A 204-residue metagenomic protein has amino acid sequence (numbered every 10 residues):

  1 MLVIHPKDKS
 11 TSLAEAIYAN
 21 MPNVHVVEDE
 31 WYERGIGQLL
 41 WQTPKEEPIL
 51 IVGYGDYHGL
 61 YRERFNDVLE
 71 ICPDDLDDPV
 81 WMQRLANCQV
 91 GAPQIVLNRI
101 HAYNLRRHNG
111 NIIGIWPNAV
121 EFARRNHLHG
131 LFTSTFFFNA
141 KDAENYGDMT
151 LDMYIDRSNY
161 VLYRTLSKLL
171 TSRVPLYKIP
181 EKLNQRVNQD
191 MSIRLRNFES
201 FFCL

Functional and structural regions predicted by a protein language model:
M1-L50, C72-V80, L85-C88, I113-I115 (+1 more regions): A domain-level signal for caspase-like cysteine endopeptidase catalytic cores and their zymogen-processing architecture
I4-K7, P48-R64, F132-F137: Short loop/turn segments at strand-loop or loop-helix junctions that form parts of catalytic or ligand-binding pockets
T11-L13, H58-N66, A92, F122-R124 (+1 more regions): Extracytoplasmic/secreted cell-surface and envelope-processing proteins
Y18, E63-D67, H127-H129, Y146: Short, glycine/charged-enriched secondary-structure capping and boundary segments
R34-G37, H58-G59, H101, V120-R124: Short, well-ordered alpha-helical microsegments
D56-H108: A short, glycine/acidic-enriched catalytic loop
G110-L204: Active-site-proximal C-terminal subdomain of hydrolase catalytic domains
